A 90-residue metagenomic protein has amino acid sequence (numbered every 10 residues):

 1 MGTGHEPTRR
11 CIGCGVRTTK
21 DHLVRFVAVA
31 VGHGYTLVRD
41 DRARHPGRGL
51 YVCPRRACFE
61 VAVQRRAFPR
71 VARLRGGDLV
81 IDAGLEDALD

Functional and structural regions predicted by a protein language model:
M1-P7: Short, charged surface segments at domain edges that flank catalytic/cofactor-binding sites
T8-C11, G47-L50: Residues immediately within or flanking Cys/His clusters that coordinate Zn2+ in small zinc-binding modules
R9-G13, T36-V38: Glycine-rich, charged/polar anion/phosphate-binding loops that engage phosphate groups from diverse ligands
G15, P54-F59: Cys/His-coordinated zinc-binding microdomains
T19-R39: Short recognition patches in nucleic-acid-associated and regulatory proteins
G32, L50-R56: Cysteine-rich micro-motifs
E60-D90: C-terminal structural segments of small proteins and small subunits
